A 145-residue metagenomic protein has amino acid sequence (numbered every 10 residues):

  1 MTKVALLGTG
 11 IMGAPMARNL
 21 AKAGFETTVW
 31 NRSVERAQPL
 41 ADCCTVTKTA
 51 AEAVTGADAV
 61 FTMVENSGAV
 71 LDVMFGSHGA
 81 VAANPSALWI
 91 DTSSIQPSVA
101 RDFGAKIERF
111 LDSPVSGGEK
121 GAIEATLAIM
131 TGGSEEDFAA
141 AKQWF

Functional and structural regions predicted by a protein language model:
M1-M63, L88, T92-S93, D102 (+1 more regions): NAD(P)+-binding Rossmann beta1-loop-alpha1 motif at the extreme N-terminus of oxidoreductases
R36, A69, V99: Conserved short alpha-helix immediately C-terminal to the canonical SAM/SAH-binding motif I of Rossmann-like
A37-D42, A80, F103-I107, F145: Alpha-helix C-terminal capping segments
E52-G56, V73, W144: CheY-like receiver
V64, S94-F145: Rossmann-fold dinucleotide-binding core
V64-S77: Glycine/threonine-rich flexible loop motifs
S77-P85: Short, conserved loop/helix-junction motifs that constitute active-site signature segments in enzyme catalytic cores
N84-A87, E108: A short helix->loop->beta-strand "cap" motif at the edges of active sites that frequently abuts
